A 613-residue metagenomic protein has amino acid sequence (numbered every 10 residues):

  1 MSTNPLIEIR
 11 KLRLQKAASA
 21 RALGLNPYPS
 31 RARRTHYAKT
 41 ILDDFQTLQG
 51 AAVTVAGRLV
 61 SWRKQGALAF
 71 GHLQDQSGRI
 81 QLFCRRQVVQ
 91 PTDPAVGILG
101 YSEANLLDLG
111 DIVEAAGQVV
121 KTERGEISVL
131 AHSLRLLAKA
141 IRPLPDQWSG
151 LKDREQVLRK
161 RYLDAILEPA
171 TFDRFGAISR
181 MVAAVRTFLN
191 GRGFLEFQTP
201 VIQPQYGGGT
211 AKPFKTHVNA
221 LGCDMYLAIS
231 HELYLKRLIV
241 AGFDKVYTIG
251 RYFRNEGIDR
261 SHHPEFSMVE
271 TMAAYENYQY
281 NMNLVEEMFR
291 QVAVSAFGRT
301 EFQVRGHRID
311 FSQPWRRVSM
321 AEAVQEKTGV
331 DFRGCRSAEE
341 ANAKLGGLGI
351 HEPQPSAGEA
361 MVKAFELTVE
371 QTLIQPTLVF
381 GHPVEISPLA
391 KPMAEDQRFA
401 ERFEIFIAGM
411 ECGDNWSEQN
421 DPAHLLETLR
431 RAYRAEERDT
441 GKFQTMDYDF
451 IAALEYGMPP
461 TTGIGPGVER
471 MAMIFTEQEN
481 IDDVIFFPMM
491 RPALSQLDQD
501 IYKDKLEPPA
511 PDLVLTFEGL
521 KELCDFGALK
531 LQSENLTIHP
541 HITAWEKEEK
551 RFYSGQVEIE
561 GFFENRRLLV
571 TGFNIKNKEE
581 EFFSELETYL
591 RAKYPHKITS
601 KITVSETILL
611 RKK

Functional and structural regions predicted by a protein language model:
M1-P509: Class II aminoacyl-tRNA synthetase catalytic cores and aaRS-like
T271, T603-T607: Conserved catalytic-core motifs of GNAT/GCN5-like acyltransferases
F289-A293, L590, P595: Short amphipathic alpha-helical signal-transduction/dimerization elements
P509-N565, L610: Non-catalytic substrate-recognition and accessory regions of acyl/acetyltransferase enzymes
R567-N574: Conserved acetyl-CoA binding element of GNAT-fold acetyltransferases
E579-Y589: Conserved acetyl-CoA-binding loop-helix of GNAT-fold acetyltransferases
P595-V604: Conserved GNAT acetyl-CoA-binding A-motif
T607-K613: C-terminal "cap" of GNAT-fold acetyltransferases
